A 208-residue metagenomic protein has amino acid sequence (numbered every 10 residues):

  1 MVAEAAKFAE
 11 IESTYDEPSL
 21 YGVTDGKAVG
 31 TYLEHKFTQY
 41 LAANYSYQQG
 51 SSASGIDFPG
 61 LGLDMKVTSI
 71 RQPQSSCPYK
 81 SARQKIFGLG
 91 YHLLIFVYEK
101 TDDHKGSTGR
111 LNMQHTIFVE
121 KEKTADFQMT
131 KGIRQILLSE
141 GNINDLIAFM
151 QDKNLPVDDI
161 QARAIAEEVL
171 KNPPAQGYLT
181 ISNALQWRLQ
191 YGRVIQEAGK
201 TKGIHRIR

Functional and structural regions predicted by a protein language model:
M1-P59, V67-R208: Nucleic-acid endonuclease domains
L63: Conserved active-site neighborhood of enzyme catalytic/cofactor-binding cores
